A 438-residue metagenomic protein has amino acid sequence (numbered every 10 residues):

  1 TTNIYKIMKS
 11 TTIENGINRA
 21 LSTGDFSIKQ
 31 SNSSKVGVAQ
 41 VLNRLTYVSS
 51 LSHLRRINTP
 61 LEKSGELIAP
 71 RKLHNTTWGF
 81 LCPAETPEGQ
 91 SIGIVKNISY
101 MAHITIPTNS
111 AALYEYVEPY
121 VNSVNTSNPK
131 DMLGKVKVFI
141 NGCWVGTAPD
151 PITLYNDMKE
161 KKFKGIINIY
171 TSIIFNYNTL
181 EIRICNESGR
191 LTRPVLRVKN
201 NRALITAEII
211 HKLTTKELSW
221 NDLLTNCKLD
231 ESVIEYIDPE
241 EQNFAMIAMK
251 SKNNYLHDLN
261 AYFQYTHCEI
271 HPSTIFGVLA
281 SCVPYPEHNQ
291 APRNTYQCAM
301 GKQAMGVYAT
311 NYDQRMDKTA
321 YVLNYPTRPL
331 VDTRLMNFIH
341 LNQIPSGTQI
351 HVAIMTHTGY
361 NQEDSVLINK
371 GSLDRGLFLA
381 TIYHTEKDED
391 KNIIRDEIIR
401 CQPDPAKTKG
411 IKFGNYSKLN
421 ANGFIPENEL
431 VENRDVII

Functional and structural regions predicted by a protein language model:
T1-I438: Conduit-forming functional cores of very large proteins
